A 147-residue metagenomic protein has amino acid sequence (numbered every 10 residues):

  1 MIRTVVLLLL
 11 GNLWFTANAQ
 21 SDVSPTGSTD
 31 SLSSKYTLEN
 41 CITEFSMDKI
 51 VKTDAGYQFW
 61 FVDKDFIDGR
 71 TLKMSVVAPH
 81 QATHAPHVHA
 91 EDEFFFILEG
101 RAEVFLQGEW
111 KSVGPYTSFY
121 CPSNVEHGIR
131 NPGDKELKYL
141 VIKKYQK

Functional and structural regions predicted by a protein language model:
T4-L13: Sec-dependent N-terminal signal peptides
A19-R70: A short, N-terminal "cap"/entry segment at the start of jelly-roll beta-barrel domains of the cupin/DSBH fold
V62-K64, T83-V88, R130-P132: Short histidine-centered beta-strand/loop micro-motifs that create catalytic or ligand/metal-coordination sites
K73-H89: Conserved short histidine dyad/triad with adjacent acidic residue
A82-H84, G100-F105: Short beta-strand segments in beta-sandwich/barrel cores
E91-D92, F96-A102: Glycine- and acidic-residue-biased ligand/ion/polar-headgroup-sensing regions
E109-S123: Short acidic-glycine-tyrosine-enriched beta hairpin
S123-K147: Ligand-binding loop in jelly-roll beta-barrel domains
